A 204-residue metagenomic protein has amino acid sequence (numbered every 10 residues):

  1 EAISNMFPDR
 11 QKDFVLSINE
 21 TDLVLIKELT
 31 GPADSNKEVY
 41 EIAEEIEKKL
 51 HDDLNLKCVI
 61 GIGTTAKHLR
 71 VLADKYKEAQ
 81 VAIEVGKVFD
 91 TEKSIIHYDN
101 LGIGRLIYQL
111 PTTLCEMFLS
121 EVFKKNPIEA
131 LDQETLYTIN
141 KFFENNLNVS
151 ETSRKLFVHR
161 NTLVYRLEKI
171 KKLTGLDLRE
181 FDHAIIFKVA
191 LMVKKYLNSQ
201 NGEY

Functional and structural regions predicted by a protein language model:
E1-Y204: Cytosolic nucleotide-utilizing catalytic cores of signal-transduction proteins
